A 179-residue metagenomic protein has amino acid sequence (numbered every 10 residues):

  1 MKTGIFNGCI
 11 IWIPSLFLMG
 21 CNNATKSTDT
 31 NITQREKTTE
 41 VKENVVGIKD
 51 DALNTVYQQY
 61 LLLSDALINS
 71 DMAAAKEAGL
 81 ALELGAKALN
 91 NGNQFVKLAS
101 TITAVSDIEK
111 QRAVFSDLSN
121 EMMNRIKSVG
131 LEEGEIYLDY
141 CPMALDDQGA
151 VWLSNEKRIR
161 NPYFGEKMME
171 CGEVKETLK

Functional and structural regions predicted by a protein language model:
M1-I11: Bacterial N-terminal signal peptides that target proteins for export
F17-G20: C-terminal motif of bacterial Sec signal peptides marking the signal peptidase cleavage site
N22-T25: Bacterial signal peptide processing site
D29-A52: Post-signal peptide N-terminal segment of mature Sec-exported envelope proteins
K49-S64, A73-L178: Mature extracytoplasmic or organellar-lumen-exposed domains after removal of signal/transit peptides
